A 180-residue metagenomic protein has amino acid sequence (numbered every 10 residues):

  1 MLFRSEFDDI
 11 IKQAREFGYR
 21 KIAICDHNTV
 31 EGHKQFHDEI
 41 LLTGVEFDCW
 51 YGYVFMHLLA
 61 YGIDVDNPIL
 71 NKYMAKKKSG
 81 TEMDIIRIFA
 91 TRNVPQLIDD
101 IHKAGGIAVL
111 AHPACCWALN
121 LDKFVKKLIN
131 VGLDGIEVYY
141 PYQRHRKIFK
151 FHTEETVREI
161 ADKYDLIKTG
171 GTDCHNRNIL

Functional and structural regions predicted by a protein language model:
S5-D8, N120-K127, K150-T156: Charged helix-capping and loop-helix junction motifs
I10-E31, G106-V109: Divalent metal-dependent hydrolysis catalytic cores, especially in the metallo-beta-lactamase
A23, T43, K168-G170: Residue-level marker for buried hydrophobic side chains located in beta-strands that build the well-ordered beta-sheet
C25-E31, C115-N120, R144-H152: Acidic-and-aromatic substrate-binding clefts and catalytic sites of carbohydrate-active enzymes
V30-D134: Extended substrate/RNA-proximal surfaces in nucleic-acid metabolism proteins
L133-H145: His/Asp/Glu-enriched short active-site or ligand-binding loop at hydrolase and phosphoryl-transfer sites
L166-L180: Short acidic/histidine-rich active-site segments
